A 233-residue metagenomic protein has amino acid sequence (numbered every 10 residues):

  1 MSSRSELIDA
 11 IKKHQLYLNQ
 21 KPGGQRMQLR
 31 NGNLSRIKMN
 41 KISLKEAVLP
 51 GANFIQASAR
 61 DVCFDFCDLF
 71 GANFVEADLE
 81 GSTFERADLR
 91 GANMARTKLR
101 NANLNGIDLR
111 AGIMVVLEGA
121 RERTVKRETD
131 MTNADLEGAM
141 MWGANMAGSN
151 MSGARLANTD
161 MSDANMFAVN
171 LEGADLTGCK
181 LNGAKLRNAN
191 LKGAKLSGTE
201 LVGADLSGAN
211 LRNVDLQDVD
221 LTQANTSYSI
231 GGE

Functional and structural regions predicted by a protein language model:
R4-D9, N19-E233: Tandem repeat scaffolds
K13-L16: N-terminal coiled-coil initiation/transition segments in long coiled-coil scaffolds
